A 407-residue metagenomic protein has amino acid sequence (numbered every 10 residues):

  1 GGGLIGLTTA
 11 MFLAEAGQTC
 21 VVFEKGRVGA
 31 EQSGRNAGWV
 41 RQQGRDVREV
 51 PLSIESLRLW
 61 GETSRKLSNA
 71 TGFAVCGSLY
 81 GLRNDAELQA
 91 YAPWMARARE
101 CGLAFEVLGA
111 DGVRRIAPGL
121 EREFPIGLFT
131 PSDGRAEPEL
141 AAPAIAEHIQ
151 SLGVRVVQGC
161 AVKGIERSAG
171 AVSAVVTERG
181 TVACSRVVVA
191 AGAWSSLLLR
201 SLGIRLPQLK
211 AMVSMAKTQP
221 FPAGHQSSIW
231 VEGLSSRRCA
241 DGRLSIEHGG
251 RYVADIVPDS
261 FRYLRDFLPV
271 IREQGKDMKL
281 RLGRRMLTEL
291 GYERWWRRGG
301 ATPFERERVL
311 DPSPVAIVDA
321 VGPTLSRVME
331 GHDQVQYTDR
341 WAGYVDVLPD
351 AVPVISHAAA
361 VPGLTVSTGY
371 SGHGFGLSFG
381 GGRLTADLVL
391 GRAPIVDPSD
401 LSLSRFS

Functional and structural regions predicted by a protein language model:
G1-G3, K25, A191: Glycine-rich Rossmann-fold phosphate-binding loop(s) that bind the pyrophosphate of adenine dinucleotide cofactors
I5, V28, W194: Conserved Rossmann-like nucleotide-cofactor binding loop
I5-T8, F12, A16, V107 (+3 more regions): C-terminal lid/capping helical subdomain adjacent to the catalytic/cofactor pocket in oxidative enzymes
T8, I165-E293, F304-V315, D319-D333: Flavin-dependent oxidoreductases
A14-G34: Glycine-rich FAD pyrophosphate-binding loop
G38-G112, I116, G233-S236, D241-E247 (+1 more regions): Dinucleotide-binding Rossmann-like beta1-alpha1 core, especially the glycine-rich loop that anchors the ADP
P51-I54, Y80-A90, L128-E147, V157 (+2 more regions): Short beta-strand to alpha-helix junction loop
L128-R186, A193-L197: Helical element adjacent to the flavin cofactor pocket in flavoenzyme catalytic cores
